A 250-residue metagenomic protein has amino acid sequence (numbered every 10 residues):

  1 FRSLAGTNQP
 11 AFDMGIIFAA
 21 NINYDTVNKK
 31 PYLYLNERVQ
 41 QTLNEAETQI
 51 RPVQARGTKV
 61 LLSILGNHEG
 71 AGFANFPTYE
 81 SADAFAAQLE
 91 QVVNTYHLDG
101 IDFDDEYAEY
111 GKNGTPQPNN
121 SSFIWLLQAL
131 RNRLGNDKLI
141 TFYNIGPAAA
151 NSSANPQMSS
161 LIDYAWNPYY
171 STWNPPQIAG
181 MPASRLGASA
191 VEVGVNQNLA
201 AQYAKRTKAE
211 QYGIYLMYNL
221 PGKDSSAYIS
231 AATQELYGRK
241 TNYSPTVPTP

Functional and structural regions predicted by a protein language model:
F1-P250: Secreted glycan hydrolases and related glycan-binding modules that recognize and/or cleave
